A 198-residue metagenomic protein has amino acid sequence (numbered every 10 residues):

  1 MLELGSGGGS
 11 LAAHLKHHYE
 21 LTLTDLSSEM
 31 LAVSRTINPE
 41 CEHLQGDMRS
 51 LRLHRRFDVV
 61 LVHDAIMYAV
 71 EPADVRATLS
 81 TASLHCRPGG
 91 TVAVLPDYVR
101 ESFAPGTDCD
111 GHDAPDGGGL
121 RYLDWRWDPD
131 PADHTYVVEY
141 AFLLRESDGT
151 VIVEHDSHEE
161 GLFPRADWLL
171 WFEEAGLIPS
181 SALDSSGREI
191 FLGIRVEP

Functional and structural regions predicted by a protein language model:
M1-G7: Conserved class I S-adenosyl-L-methionine
L2, T22, L44, L61 (+1 more regions): Conserved Rossmann-like nucleotide-binding pocket used by diverse enzymes that bind dinucleotide cofactors
G7-L51: Class I SAM-dependent methyltransferase SAM/SAH-binding core
S50-V60: A short acidic, Gly/Pro-enriched loop at the edge of an enzyme's catalytic core that lines a small-molecule cofactor
D58-D74: A short SAM/SAH-binding and catalytic strip from SAM-dependent methyltransferases
R76-P88: A short glycine-rich, Lys/Arg-flanked "PGG" loop and its adjoining helix->strand segment in the class I
A93-R165: SAM-dependent methyltransferase
E159-P198: C-terminal lobe and adjacent flexible extensions of AdoMet/dcAdoMet transferase-like proteins
